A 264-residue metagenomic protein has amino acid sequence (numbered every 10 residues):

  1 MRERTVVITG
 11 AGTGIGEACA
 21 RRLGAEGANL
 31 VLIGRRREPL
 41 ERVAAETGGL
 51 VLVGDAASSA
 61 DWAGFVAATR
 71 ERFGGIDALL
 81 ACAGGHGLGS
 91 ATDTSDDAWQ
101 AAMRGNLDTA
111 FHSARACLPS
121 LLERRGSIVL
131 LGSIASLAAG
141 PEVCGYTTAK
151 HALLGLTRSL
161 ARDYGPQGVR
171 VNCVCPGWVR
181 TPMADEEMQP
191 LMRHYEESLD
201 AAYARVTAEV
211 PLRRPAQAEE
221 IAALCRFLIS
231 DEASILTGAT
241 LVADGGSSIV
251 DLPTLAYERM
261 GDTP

Functional and structural regions predicted by a protein language model:
G12-G14: Conserved glycine-rich cofactor-binding loop
S90-A91, S95-M103, V206: Substrate-binding pocket helix/loop in short-chain dehydrogenase/reductase
A114, A149, T157: Active-site helix of classical SDR
P119, R162-P166, S234: Alpha-helical segment proximal to the catalytic Tyr-Lys
S133: Residue(s) in the substrate-gating loop at a strand-loop-helix junction that position the organic substrate next
A138, R226, T237-P264: Short C-terminal tail/terminal secondary-structure segment of NAD(P)H-dependent dehydrogenase/reductase domains
C173, T181, E196-E232, L236 (+1 more regions): C-terminal helical subdomain
